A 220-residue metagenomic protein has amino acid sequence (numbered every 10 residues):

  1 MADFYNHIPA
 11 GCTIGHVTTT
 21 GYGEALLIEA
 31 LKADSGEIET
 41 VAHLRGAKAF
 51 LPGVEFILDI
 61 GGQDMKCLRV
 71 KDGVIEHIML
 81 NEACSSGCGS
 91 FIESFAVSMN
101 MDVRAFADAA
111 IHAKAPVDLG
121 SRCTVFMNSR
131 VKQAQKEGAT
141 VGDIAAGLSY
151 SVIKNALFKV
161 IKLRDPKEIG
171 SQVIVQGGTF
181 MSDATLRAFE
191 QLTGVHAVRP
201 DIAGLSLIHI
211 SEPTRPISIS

Functional and structural regions predicted by a protein language model:
M1-E39, S171, R187-A197: N-terminal glycine/serine-rich phosphate-binding loop of ATP-dependent small-molecule kinases, especially carbohydrate
D3, G147-G170: Phosphate/ATP-binding catalytic cores across multiple sugar-kinase/actin-like superfamilies, primarily ASKHA
G15-T19, D34-H43, L58-G62, M79-G87 (+3 more regions): Active-site nucleophile and cofactor-binding loops and adjacent substrate-binding regions of central metabolic enzymes
Y22-G23, S151, R164-L192, I202-G204: Glycine-rich phosphate-binding loops at beta-strand->alpha-helix junctions
E24-G61, K66-H77, R164, S211: Conserved phosphate-binding catalytic cores of ATP/NTP-utilizing and phosphoryl-transfer enzymes
D72-A115, G204: Glycine-rich phosphate-binding loop plus the immediately following alpha-helix
S129-F158: Adenine-nucleotide phosphate-binding core of ATP-dependent small-molecule kinases
I208-I219: Single conserved hydrophobic/aromatic residue that forms the stacking wall/gate of nucleotide- or nucleobase-binding
